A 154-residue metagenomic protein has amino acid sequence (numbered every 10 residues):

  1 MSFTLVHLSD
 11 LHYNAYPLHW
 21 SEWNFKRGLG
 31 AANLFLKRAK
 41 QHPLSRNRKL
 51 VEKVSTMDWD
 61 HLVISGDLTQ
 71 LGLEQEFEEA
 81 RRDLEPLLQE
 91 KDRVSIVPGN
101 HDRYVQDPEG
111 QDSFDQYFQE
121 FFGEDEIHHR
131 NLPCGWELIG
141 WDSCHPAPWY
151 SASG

Functional and structural regions predicted by a protein language model:
M1-F77: N-terminal active-site segment of His-dependent metallophosphoesterases
E78-G154: Extended active-site neighborhood of metal-dependent phosphoesterases/phosphodiesterases
